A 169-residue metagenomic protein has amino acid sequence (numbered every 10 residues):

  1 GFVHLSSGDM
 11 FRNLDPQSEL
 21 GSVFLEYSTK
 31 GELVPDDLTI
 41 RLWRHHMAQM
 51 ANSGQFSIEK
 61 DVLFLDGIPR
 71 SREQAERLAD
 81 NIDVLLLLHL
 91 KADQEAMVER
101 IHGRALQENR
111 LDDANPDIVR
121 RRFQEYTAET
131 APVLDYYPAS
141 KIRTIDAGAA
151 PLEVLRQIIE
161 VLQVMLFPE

Functional and structural regions predicted by a protein language model:
G1-F2, N81-L86, P138-I142: Short glycine-/polar-rich loops that comprise or flank the Walker A/P-loop and associated switch/sensor motifs
V3-R77, Q107: ATP-dependent small-molecule kinase phosphotransfer cores that center on conserved nucleotide phosphate-binding segments
G8, W43, F64, L88 (+3 more regions): Residue-level signature of catalytic and energy-coupling elements of molecular machines, predominantly ATP/GTP-dependent
M10-R12, P69-E73, A92-V98, A150-P151: Conserved nucleotide-binding/hydrolysis micro-motifs of P-loop NTPases
E26-S28, R77-T130: A glycine- and Lys/Arg-enriched "phosphate-lid" helix/loop adjacent to the NTP-binding pocket of small-molecule kinases
H46-S53, N81, R104-Q107, E129 (+3 more regions): Conserved, well-folded catalytic cores of nucleic-acid-processing and energy-transducing macromolecular machines
L65-I68, L90, P116, F123 (+1 more regions): Conserved phosphate/pyrophosphate-binding and hydrolysis machinery centered on Walker-type P-loop NTPases, extending
Q124-E169: NTP-dependent small-molecule kinase module
